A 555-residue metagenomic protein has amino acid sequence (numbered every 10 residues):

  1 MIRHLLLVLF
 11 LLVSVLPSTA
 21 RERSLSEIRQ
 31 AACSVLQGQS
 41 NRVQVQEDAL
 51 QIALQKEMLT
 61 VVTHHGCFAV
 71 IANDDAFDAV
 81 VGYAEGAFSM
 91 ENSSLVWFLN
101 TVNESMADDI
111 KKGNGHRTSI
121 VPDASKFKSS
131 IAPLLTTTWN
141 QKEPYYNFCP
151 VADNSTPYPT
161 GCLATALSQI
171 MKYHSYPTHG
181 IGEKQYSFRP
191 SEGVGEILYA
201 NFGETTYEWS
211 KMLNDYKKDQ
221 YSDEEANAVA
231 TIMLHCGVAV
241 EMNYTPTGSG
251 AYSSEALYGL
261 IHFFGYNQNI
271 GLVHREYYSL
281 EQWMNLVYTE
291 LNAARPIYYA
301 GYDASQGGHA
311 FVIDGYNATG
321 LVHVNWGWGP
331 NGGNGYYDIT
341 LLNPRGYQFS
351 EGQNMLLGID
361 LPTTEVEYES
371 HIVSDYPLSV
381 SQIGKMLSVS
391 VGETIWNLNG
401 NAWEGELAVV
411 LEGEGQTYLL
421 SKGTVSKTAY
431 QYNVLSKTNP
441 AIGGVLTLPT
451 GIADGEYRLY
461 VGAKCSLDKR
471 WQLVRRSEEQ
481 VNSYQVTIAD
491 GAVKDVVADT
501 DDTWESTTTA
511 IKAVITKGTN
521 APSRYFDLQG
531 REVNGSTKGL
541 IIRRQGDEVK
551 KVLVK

Functional and structural regions predicted by a protein language model:
H4-S14: Sec-dependent N-terminal signal peptides
L16, T508-K555: C-terminal outer-membrane/trafficking sorting elements
E22-Q55, A69-V70, D75-T138, N292 (+5 more regions): Cys-His-centered catalytic/binding microenvironment captured across papain-like cysteine peptidases and homologous
V43-H65, Y258, H262-N325, G333: Active-site-adjacent substructure of cysteine-protease-like catalytic cores
F77-S249: Active-site-adjacent structural segments surrounding the nucleophilic cysteine of cysteine proteases and isopeptidases
S350-V373, E505-Q529: Residue-level detector of functionally pivotal "anchor" positions at catalytic/ligand-binding pockets or at interdomain
D454-L467, N482, L540-Q545: Short, aromatic- and glycine-rich surface loops/edge beta-strands on solvent-exposed regions
L467-T507: Short beta-strand elements
